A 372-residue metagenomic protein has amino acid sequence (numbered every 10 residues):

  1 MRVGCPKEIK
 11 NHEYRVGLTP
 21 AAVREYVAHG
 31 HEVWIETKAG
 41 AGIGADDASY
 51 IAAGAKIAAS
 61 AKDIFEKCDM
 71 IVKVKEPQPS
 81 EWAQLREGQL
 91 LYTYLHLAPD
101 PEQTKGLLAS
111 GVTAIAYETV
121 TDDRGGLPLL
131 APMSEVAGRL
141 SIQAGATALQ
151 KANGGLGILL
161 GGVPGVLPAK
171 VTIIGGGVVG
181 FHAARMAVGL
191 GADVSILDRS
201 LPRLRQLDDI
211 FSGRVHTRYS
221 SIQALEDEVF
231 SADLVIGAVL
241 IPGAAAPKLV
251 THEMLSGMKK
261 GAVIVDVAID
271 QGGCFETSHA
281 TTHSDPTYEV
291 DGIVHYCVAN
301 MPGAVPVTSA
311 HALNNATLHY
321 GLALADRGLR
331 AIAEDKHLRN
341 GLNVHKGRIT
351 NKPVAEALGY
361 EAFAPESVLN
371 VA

Functional and structural regions predicted by a protein language model:
R2, E8, P79-A169, V298-N300: Glycine/serine-rich phosphate-binding loop and adjoining beta1-alpha1 elements at the start of nucleotide-handling
R2-S110: An N-terminal-biased, well-structured beta-alpha scaffold segment characteristic of Rossmann-like dinucleotide-binding
P6-A45, A152-L240, T287: Glycine-rich phosphate/diphosphate-binding loop of Rossmann-like nucleotide-binding domains
D69, K75-E76, L95-H96, S221 (+3 more regions): Short glycine-/small-residue-rich Rossmann-like dinucleotide-binding loops
E76, V136, G177-V178: Residue-level detector of alpha-helix initiation sites
E118-L159, I269, C274-A372: Adenosine-phosphate binding glycine-rich loop
D209-D291: Rossmann-like adenosine-cofactor binding region
